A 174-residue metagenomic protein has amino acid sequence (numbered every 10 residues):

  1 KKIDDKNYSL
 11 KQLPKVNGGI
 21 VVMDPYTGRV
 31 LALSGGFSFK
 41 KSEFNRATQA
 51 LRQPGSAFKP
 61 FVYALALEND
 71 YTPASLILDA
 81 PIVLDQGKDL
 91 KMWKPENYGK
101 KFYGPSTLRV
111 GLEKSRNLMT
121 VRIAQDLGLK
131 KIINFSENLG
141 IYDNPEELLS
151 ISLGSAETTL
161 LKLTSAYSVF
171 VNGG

Functional and structural regions predicted by a protein language model:
K2-D24, R109-L112, Q125: Beta-lactamase-like hydrolase cores
K11-K40, F135-L139: A short, well-structured edge-of-sheet supersecondary motif
L13-G18, K41-F61, A74-A80, S106 (+1 more regions): Short active-site loop at a secondary-structure junction that contains or immediately precedes the catalytic residue(s)
Y26, Y71-I132, N172: Conserved catalytic neighborhood of penicillin-recognizing serine enzymes
T27-G28, L51-D79, G111, A166-F170: Active-site SXXK
F39, L67, A74, G140-P145: Proteins synthesized as precursors that undergo proteolytic processing into mature forms
L127-D143: Short, charged, amphipathic alpha-helices and their helix-cap/turn boundaries
N138-G174: Active-site-proximal helix/loop microenvironment of the serine DD-peptidase/beta-lactamase transpeptidase fold
